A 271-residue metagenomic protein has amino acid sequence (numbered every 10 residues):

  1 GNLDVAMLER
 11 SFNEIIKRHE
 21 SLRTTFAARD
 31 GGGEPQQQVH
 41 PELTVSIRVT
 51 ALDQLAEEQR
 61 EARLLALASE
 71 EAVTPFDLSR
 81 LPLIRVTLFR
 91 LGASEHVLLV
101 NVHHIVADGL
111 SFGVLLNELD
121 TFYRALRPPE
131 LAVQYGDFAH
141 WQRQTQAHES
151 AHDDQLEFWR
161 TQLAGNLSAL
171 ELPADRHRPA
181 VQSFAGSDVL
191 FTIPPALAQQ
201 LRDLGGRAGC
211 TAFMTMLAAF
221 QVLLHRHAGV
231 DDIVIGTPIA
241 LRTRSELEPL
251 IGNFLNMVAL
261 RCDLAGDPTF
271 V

Functional and structural regions predicted by a protein language model:
G1-L43, L55-Q146, T161-P173, A198: Acyl-group handoff/entry surfaces in thioester-processing enzymes
G1-R10, L78-V100, A151-D154, H177-R244 (+1 more regions): Gly/Ser/Thr-rich phosphate-binding loops and adjoining beta-strand/alpha-helix segments that form adenosine-phosphate
V39, P75, V181, P249-I251: Short secondary-structure boundary/capping segments
V45-V49, Q200-L201: Short small-residue beta-strand/loop micro-motif enriched in glycine and branched aliphatics
T50-E57, D263: Short histidine-centered catalytic/ligand-binding loop motif
E57-E61, L131, H152, F191-P194 (+2 more regions): Generic alpha-helical segment signature
A62-L67, R160-L167, G206, F254-V271: Helical lid/core segments from catalytic subdomains that handle acyl or acyl-like groups
